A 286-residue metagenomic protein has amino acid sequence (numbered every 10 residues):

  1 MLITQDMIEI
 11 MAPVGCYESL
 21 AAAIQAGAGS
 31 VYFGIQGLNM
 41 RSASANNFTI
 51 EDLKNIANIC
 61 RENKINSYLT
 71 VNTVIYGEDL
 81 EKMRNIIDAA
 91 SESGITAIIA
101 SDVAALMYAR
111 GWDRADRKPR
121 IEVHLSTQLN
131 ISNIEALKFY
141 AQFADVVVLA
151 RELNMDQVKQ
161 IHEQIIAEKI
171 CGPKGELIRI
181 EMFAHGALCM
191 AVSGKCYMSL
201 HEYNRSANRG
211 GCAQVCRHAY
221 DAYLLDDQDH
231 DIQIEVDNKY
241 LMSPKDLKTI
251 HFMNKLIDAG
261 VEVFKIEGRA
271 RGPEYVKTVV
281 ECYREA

Functional and structural regions predicted by a protein language model:
L2-I131, E135, V148, D156-V158 (+2 more regions): Active-site pocket-lining/capping segments in soluble small-molecule metabolic enzymes
D145: Anion-binding and metal-coordination hotspots
